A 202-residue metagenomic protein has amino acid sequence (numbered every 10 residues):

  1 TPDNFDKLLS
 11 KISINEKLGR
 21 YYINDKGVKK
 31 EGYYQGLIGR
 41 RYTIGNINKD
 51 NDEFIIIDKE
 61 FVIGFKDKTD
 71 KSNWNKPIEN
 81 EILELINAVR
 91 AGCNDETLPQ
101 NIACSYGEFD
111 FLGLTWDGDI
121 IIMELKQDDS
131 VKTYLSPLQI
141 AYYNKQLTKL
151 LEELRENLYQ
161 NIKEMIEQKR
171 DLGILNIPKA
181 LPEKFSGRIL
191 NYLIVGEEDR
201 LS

Functional and structural regions predicted by a protein language model:
T1-S202: Charged, terminal alpha-helix-loop-beta segments that serve as non-catalytic nucleic-acid engagement and/or assembly
